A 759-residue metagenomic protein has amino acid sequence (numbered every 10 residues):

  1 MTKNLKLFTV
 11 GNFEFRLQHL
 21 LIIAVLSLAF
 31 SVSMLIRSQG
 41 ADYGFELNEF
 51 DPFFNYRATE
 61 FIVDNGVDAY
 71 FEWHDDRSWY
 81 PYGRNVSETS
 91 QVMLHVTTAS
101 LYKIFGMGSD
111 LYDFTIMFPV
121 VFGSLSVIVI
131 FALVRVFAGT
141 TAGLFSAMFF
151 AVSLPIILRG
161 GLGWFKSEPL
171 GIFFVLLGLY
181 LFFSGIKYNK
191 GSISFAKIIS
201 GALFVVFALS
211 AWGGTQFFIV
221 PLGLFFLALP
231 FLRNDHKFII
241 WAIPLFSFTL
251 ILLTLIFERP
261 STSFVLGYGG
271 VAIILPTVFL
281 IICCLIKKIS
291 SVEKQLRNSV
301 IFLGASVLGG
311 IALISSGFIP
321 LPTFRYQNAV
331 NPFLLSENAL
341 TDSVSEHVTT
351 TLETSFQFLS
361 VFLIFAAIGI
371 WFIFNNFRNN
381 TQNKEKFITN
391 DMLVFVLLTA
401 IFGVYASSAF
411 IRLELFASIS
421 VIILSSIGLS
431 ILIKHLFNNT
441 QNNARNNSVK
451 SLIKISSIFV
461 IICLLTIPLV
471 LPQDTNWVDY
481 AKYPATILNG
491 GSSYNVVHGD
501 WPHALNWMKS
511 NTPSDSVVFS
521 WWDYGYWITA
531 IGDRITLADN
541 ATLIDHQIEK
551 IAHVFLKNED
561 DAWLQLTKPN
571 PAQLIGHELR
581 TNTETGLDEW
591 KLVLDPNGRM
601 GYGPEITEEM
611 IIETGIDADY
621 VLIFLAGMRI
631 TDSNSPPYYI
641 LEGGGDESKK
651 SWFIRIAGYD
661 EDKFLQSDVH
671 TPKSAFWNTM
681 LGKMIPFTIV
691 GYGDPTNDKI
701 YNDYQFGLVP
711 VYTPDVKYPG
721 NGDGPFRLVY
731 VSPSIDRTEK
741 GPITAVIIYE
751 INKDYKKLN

Functional and structural regions predicted by a protein language model:
M1-Q39, F50, L144, I282-L308 (+4 more regions): Start-transfer (signal-anchor) and selected internal transmembrane alpha helices of multi-pass inner/ER membrane
K3-F8, S27, L47, P52 (+2 more regions): Extracytoplasmic
E14-P52, R57, D64-Y70, H74 (+4 more regions): Transmembrane signal-anchor helices characteristic of membrane glycosylation enzymes that use polyprenol
S27-S33, Y70-R77, F118-V136, T141-N189 (+3 more regions): Membrane-embedded helix bundles of polyisoprenyl
Y80, R84-V96, F105-I128, G161-F165 (+1 more regions): Loop-to-helix entry region of an early transmembrane alpha helix in multi-pass inner-membrane enzymes
G191-S192, D235-W241, V292-V300, I364-L397: Membrane-interface helix-loop-helix junctions at transmembrane boundaries of multi-pass membrane enzymes, predominantly
G269-L285, S299-R378, M392-L393: Alpha-helical transmembrane segments at the extracellular/periplasmic loop-to-helix junctions of multi-pass membrane
L363, L397, F402, S407-Q441 (+2 more regions): Hydrophobic/aromatic-rich transmembrane helices and adjacent perimembrane loops
